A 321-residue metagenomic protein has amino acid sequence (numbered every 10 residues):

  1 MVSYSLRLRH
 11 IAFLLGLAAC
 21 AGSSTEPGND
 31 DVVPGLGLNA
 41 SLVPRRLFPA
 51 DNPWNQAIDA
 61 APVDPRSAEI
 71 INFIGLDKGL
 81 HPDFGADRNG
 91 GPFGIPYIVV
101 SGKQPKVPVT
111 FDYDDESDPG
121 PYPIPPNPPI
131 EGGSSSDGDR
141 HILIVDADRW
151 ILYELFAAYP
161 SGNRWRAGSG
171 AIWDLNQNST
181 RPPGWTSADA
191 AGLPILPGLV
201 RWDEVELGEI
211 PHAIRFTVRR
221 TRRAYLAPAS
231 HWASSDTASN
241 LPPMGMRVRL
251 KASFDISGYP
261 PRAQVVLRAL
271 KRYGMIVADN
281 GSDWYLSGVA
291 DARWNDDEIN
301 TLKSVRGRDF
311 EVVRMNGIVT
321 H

Functional and structural regions predicted by a protein language model:
M1-I11: Bacterial N-terminal signal peptides that target proteins for export
S5-R7, T25-E26, E69: Serine/proline-rich low-complexity intrinsically disordered segments, especially terminal tails, linkers
H10-A18: Sec-dependent N-terminal signal peptides
C20-S23: N-terminal Sec signal peptide cleavage junction
G28-H321: Short, surface-exposed polybasic-aromatic patches that bind anionic ligands, especially phosphate groups
